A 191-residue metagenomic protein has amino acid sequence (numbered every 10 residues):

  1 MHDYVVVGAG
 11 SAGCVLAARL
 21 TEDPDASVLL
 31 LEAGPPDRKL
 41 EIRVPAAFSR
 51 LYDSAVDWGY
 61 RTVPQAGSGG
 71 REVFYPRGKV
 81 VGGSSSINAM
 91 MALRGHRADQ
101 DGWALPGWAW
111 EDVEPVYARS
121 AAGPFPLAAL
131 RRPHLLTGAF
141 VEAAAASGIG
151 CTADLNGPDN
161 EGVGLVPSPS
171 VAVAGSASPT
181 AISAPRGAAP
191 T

Functional and structural regions predicted by a protein language model:
M1-V116: N-terminal glycine-rich phosphate/pyrophosphate-binding loop and immediately adjacent elements
A104-T191: Conserved redox-cofactor binding core of oxidoreductases
